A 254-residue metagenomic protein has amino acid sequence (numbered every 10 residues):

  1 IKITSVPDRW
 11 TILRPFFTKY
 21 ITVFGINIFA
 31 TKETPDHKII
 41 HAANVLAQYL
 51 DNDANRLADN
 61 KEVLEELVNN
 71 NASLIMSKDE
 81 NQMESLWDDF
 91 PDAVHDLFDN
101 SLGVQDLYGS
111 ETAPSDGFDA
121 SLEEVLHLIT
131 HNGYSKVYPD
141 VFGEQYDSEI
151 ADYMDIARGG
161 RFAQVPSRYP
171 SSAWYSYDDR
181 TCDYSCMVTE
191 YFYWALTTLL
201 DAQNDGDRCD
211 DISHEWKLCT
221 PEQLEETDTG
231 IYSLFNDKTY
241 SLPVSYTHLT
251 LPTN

Functional and structural regions predicted by a protein language model:
I1-F16: N-terminal low-complexity, Pro/Thr/Ser-rich intrinsically disordered segments that act as propeptides or flexible
I21-T22, E66-N69, Y184-V188: Extracellular/periplasmic catalytic domains that process cell-envelope and extracellular macromolecules
G25-I26, P35-F162: Acidic/His-rich structured neighborhood in mature extracellular/periplasmic domains
I26-N27, L199: A short, solvent-exposed beta-edge/loop patch
Y134-E190, L196-D205: Post-HExxH zinc-binding segment in Zn-dependent metallohydrolases
D207-K217: Surface-exposed intrinsically disordered loops and tails
E215-T229: Membrane-interface transmembrane-helix boundary segments in multi-pass integral membrane proteins
T247-T253: Conserved small/polar residues in nucleotide/adenosyl-binding loops
